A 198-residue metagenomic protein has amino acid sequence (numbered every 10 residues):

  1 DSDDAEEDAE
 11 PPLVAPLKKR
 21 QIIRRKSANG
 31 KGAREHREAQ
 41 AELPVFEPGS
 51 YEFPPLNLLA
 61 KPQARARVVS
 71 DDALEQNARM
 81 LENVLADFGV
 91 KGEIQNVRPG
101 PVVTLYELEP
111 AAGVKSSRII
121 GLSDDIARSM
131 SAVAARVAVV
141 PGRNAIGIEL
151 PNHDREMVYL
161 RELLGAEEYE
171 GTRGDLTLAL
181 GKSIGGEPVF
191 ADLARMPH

Functional and structural regions predicted by a protein language model:
D1-H198: Low-complexity, intrinsically disordered P/S/T-rich segments
